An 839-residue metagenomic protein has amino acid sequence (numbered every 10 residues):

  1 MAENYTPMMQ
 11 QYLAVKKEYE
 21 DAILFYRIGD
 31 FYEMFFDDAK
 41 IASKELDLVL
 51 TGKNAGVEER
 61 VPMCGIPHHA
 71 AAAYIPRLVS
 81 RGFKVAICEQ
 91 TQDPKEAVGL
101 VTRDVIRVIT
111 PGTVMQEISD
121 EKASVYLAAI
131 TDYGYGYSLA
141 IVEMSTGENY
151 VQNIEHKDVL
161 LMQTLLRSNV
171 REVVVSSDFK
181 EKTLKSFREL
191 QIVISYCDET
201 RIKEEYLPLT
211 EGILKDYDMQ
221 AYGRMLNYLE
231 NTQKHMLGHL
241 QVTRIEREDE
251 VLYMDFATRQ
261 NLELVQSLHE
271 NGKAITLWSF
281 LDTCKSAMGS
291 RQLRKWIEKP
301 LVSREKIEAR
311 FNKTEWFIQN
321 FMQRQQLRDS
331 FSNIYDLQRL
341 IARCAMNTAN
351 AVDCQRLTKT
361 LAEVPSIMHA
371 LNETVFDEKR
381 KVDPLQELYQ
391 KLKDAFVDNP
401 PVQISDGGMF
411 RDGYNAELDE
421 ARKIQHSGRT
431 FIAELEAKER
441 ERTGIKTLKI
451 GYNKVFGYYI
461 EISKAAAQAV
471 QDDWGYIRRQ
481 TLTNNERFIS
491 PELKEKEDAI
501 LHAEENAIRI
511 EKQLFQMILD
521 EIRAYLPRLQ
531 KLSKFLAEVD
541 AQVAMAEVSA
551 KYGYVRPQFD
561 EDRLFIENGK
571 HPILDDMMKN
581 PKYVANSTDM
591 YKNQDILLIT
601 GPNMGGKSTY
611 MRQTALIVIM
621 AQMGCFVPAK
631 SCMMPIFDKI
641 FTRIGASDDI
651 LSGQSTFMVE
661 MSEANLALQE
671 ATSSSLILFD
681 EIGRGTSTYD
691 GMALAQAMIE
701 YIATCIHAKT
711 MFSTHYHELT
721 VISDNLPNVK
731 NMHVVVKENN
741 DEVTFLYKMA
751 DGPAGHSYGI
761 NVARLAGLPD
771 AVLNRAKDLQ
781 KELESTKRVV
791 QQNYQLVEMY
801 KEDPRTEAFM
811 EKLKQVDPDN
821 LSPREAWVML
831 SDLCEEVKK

Functional and structural regions predicted by a protein language model:
M1-W316, S332-A345, A349-E434: Charged catalytic and DNA/RNA-contacting regions of genome-maintenance and nucleic-acid-processing enzymes
A2, F36-A39, K215, K285 (+5 more regions): ATPase nucleotide-binding head domains, primarily ABC-like/P-loop NTPase cores
A2, Q10-A14, D21, L519 (+4 more regions): Conserved phosphate-binding elements of NTP-dependent enzyme cores
K53-C64, Y150, Y206-I213, V265 (+10 more regions): Short hinge/gating elements
E199-Y206, Y253, L264, K359-T430 (+4 more regions): Amphipathic heptad-repeat alpha-helical coiled-coil/stalk segments that mediate oligomerization, filament/stalk
M346, T360-E363, D412-G413, E439-T447 (+1 more regions): Charged, surface-exposed helical/loop "interaction arms" that form contiguous linear patches used for dimerization
N350, D832-E836: Short, small/acidic-rich helices and loops at N termini and domain boundaries of DNA replication/processing enzymes
L482-D520: Extended, charged coiled-coil "arm/hinge" scaffolds of SMC/Rad50-like chromosome-maintenance ATPases and other large
